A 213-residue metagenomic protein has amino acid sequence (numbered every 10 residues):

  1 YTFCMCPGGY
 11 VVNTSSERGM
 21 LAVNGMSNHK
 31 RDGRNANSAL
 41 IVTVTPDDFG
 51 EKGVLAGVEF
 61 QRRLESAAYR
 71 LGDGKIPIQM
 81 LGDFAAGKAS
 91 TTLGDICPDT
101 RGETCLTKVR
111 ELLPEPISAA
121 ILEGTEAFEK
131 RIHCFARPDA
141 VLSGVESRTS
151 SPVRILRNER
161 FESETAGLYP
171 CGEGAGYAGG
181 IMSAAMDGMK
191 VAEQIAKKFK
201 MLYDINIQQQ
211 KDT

Functional and structural regions predicted by a protein language model:
Y1-T213: Residues forming the flavin
